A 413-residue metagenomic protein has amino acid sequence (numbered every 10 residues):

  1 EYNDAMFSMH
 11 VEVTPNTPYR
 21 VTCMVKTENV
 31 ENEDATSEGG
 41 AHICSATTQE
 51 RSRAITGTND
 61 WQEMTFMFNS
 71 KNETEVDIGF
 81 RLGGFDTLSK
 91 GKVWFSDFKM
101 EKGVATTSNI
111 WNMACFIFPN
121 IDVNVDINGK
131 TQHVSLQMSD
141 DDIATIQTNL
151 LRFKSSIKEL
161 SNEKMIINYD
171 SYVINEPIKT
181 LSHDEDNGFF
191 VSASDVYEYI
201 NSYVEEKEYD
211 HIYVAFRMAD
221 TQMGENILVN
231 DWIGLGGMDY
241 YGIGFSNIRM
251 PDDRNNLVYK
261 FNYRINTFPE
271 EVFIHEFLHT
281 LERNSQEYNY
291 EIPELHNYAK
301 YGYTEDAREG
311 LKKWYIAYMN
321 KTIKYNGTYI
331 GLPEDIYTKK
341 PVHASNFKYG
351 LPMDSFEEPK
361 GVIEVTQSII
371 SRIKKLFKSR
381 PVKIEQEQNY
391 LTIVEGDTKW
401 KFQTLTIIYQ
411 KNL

Functional and structural regions predicted by a protein language model:
E1, S246-I248, L391-I393, L413: Generic recognition of long tandem-repeat/solenoid scaffolds
E1-T107: Extracellular and organelle-lumenal recognition/adhesion modules and their flexible linkers in secreted
K99, Y213, L281-E282: Residues embedded in well-ordered beta-strands within globular domains across many folds
T106-Y209, R217-W232, L257-P269: Propeptide-to-catalytic entry region of secreted or membrane-anchored zinc metalloproteases
V229-R254: Cysteine protease catalytic core and zymogen-processing segment of caspase-like enzymes
E271-Q286: Active-site recognition of the HExxH zinc-binding catalytic motif
S285-G396, L405-Y409: Replace "(M1/M4/M9/M12/WLM)" with "(e.g., M1/M4/M8/M9/M12/M26/WLM)" and add "not limited to" to clarify scope
